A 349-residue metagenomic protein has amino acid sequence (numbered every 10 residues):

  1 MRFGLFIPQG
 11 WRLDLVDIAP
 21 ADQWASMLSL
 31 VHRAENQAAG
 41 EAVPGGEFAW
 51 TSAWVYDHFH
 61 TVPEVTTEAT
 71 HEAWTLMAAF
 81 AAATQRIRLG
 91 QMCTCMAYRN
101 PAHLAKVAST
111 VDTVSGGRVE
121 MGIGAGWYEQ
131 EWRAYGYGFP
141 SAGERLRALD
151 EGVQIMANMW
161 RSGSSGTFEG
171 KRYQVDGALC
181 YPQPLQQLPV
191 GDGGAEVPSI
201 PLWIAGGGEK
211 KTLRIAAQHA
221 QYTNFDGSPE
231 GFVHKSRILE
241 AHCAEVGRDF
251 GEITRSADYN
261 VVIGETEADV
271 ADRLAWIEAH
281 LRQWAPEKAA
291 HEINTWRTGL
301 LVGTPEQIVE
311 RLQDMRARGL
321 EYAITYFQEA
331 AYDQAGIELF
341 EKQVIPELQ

Functional and structural regions predicted by a protein language model:
M1-A83, V190-G193, P198-I200: N-terminal beta1-alpha1-beta2 module of alpha/beta enzyme domains
F3-I7, A53-V55, R88-Q91, V119-I123 (+4 more regions): Hydrophobic faces of well-ordered beta-strands that scaffold small-molecule active sites in alpha/beta enzyme cores
I7, G40-P44, A142-G193, D226-E321 (+2 more regions): An alpha-helical appendage that flanks or caps ligand/catalytic pockets
Q9-A25, T94-A102, P198-G208, N294-E306: Active-site mouth loops of central-metabolism enzymes
E35-N36, G45, M77-R86, A108 (+4 more regions): Acidic (Asp/Glu)-rich catalytic clusters
D57, F80, V111, M121 (+10 more regions): Conserved, mostly hydrophobic/aromatic
T66, A97-H219, G251: Internal, glycine-rich beta/alpha segment that forms the wall or movable "lid" of small-molecule/cofactor binding
T67-G90, A148-N158, E338-Q349: Alpha-helix-loop-beta-strand connector modules within alpha/beta enzyme cores
